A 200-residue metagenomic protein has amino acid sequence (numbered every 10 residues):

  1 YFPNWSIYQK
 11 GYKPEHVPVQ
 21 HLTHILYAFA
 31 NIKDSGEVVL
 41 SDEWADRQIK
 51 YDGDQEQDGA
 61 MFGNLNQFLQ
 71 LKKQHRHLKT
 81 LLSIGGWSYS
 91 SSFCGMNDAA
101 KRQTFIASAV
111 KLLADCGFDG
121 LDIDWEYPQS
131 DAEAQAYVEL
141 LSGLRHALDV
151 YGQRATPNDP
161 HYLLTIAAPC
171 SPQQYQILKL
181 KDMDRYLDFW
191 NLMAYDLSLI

Functional and structural regions predicted by a protein language model:
Y1-L113, G143: Glycan-recognition patch characteristic of GH18 chitinases/ENGases and related GlcNAc/peptidoglycan-binding proteins
Y1-W5, Y27-I32, S83-W87, D124-P128 (+2 more regions): Active-site-proximal beta-strand/loop segments in catalytic clefts of secreted hydrolases
Q20-H24, Q74-L81, C116-L121, D159-T165 (+1 more regions): Loop/turn elements at helix/coil->beta-strand transitions in domains of secreted/extracellular proteins
E37-D58, E126-I200: Substrate-binding surface in catalytic domains of secreted glycosidases
F105, A109-P128, L141: Serine-hydrolase-like catalytic core of hydrolytic proteins
